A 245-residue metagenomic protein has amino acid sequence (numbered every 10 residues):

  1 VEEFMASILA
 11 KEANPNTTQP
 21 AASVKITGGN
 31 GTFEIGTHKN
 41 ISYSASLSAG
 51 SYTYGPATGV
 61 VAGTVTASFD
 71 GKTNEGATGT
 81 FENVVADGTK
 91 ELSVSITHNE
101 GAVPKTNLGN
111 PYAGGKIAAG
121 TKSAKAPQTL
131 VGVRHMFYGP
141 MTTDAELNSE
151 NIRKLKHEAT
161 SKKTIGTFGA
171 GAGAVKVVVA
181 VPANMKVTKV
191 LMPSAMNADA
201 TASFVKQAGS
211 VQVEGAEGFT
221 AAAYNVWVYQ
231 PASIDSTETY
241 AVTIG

Functional and structural regions predicted by a protein language model:
E3-I26: Proline/serine/threonine-rich low-complexity linkers at boundaries of modular beta-sandwich domains
T27-N40: Short, solvent-exposed loop/linker segments at the N-terminal edge of repeated beta-sheet extracellular domains
K39-Y43, V175-V177: Structural beta-strand segments of beta-rich domains
L47-N74, M185-V211: Change to "...patches in solvent-exposed regions of secreted, membrane-anchored, or virion-exposed structural
T80-S93, N99-Y112, G218-A221, V228-E238: Surface-exposed, short loops/turns at beta-strand junctions within beta-sandwich domains
T106-F137: Short beta-strand elements
R134-G171: Extracellular receptor-binding modules and their adjoining Ser/Thr/Gly/Asp/Asn-rich linkers
G169-A195: Surface-exposed beta-strand/loop patches in extracellular or lumenal glycoproteins
